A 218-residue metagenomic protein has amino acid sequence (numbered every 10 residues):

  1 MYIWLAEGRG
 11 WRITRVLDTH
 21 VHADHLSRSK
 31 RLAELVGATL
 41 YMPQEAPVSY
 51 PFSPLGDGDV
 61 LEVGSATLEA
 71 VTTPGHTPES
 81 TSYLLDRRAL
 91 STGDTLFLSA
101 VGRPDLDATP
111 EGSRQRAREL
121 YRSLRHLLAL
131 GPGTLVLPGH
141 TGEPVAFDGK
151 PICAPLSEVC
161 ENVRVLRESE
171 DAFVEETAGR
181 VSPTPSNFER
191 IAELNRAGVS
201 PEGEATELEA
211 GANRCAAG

Functional and structural regions predicted by a protein language model:
M1-I13, P51-P144: Catalytic core of the metallo-beta-lactamase
M1-V71, I152, V159-E161: Active-site HxH/HxHxD metal-binding segment of metal-dependent hydrolases
G8, A33-L35, D86, D107-T109 (+2 more regions): Glycine-rich, phosphate-binding/catalytic loops in enzymes
S27, T81, A172: Active-site phosphate/pyrophosphate-handling residues
R28, D57, V63, L98-S99 (+4 more regions): Generic structural "secondary-structure junction" signal
R122-L135, G139-G218: Accessory terminal helices/loops
